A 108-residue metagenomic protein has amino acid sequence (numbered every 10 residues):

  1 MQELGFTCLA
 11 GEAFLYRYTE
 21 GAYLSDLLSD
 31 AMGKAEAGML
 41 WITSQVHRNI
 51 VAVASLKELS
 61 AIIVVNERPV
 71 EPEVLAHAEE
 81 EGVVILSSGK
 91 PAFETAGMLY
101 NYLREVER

Functional and structural regions predicted by a protein language model:
M1-E12: N-terminal, charge-rich interaction modules
Y16-Y18, Y23-L40, S44-R108: Feature captures the catalytic cores and cofactor-binding loops of soluble hydro-lyases/lyases that act on carboxylate
